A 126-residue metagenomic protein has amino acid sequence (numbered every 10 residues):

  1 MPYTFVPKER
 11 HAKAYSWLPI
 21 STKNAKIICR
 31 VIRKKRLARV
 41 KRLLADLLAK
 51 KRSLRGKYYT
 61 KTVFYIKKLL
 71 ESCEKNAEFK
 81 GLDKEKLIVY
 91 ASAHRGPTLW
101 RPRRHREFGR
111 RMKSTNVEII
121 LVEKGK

Functional and structural regions predicted by a protein language model:
M1-E85, I120-V122: Ribosome large-subunit tunnel/peptidyl-transferase-proximal elements
R39, G96-T98, K124: Secreted/extracellular ectodomain signature
G56-T60, G81-R104: Glycine/charge-rich, flexible interdomain linkers and switch-proximal surface loops that mediate coupling
R104-K126: C-terminal edge-of-domain segments
